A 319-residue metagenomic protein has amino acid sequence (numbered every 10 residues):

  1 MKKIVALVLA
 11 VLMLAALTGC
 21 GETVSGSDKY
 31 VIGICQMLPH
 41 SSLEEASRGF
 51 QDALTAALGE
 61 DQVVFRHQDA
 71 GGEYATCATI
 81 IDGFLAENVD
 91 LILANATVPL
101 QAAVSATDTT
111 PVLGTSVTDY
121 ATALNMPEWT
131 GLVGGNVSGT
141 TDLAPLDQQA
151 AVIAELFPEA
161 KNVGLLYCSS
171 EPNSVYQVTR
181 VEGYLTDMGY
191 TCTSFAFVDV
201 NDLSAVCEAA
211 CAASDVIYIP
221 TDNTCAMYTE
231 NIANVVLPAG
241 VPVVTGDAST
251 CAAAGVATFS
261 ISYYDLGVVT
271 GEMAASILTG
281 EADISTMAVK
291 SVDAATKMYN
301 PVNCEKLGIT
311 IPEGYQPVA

Functional and structural regions predicted by a protein language model:
M1-V31, A56-E60: Short, low-complexity disordered leader/linker segments with a strong preference for bacterial N-terminal type II
S27, Y120-N162, I261-A282: Hydrophobic alpha-helical segments within soluble ligand-binding/sensing domains
V31-Q51, R66-T76, D222-M227: Extracytoplasmic "Venus flytrap"
I32, F50, S138-L185, M287-N303: An alpha-beta-alpha
A56-C77, N136, E182-V200: Short beta-strand elements in bilobed, periplasmic/extracellular small-molecule ligand-binding domains
H67-E128, D222-G246: Beta-alpha junction/loop-to-helix N-cap segments that form part of ligand/metal-binding clefts
P172-V241, D247: Pocket-lining segment of extracytoplasmic ligand-binding domains
S276-A319: Hinge/cleft segment of the Venus flytrap/periplasmic-binding protein
